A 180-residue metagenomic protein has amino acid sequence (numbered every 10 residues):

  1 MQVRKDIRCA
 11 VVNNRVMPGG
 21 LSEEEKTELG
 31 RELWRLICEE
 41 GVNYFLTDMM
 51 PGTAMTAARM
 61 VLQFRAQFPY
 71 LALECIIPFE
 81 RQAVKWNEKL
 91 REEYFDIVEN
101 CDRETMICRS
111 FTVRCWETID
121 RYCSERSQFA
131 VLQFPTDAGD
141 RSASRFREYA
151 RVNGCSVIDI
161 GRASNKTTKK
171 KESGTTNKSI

Functional and structural regions predicted by a protein language model:
Q2-K178: Acidic/glycine-enriched connector segments
